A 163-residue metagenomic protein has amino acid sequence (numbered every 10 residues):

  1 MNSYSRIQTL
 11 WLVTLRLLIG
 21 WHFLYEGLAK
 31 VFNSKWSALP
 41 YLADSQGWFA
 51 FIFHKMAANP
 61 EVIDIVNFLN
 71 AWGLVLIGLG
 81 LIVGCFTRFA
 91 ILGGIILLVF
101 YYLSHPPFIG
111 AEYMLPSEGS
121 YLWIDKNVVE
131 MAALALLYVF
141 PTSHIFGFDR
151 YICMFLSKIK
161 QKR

Functional and structural regions predicted by a protein language model:
M1-L76, V83-R163: Extended, low-polarity transmembrane helix blocks
